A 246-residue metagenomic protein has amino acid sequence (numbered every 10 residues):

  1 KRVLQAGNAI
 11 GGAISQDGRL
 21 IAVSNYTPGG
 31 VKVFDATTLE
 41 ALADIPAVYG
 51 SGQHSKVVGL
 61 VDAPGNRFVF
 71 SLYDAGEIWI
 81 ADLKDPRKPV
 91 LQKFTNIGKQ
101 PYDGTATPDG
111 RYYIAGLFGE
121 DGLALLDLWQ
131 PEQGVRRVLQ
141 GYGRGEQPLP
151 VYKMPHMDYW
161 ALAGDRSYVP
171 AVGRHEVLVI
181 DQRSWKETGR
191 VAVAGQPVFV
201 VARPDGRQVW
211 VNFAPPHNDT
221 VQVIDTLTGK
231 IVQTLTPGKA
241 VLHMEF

Functional and structural regions predicted by a protein language model:
K1-F246: Predominantly soluble domains enriched in secretory-pathway, periplasmic, or organellar proteins
